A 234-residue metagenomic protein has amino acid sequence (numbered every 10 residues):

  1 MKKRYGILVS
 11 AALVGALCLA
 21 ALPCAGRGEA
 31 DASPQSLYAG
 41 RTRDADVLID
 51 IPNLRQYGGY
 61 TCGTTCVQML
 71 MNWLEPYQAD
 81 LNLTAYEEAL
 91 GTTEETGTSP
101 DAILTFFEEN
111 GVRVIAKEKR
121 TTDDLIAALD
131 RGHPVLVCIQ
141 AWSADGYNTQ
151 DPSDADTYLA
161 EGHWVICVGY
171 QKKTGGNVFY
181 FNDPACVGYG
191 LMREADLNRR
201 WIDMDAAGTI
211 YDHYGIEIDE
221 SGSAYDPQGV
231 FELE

Functional and structural regions predicted by a protein language model:
R4-G26: Sec-dependent N-terminal signal peptides of Gram-positive bacterial secreted proteins and lipoproteins
L19-A39: Sec-dependent signal peptide cleavage junction
S33-T93: Active-site nucleophile-adjacent alpha helix/oxyanion-hole segment immediately C-terminal to the catalytic cysteine
Q35, Y158-L159, V168-E234: Noncatalytic regulatory segments and standalone regulatory/sensor domains
Y57-T61, Q68-M69, G91-E95, V114 (+4 more regions): Solvent-exposed loop/turn segments at secondary-structure junctions within structured extracellular/periplasmic domains
G58, G63-L70, N82, S99-F106 (+4 more regions): Stable alpha-helical elements in mature extracytoplasmic
Q68-Y77, F106-R113, A127-G132, K173: Structured segments of extracytoplasmic/periplasmic soluble domains in secreted or envelope-associated proteins
R120-C186: Active-site-adjacent substructure of cysteine-protease-like catalytic cores
